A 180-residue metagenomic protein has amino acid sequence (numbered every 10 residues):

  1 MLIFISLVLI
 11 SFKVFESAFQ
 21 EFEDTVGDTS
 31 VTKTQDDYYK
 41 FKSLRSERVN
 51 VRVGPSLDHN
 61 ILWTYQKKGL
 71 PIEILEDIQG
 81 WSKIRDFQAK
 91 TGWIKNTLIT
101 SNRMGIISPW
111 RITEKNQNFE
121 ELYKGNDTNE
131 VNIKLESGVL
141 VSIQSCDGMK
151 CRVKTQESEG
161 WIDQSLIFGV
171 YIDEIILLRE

Functional and structural regions predicted by a protein language model:
M1-L7: Sec-dependent signal peptide recognition, specifically the positively charged N-region followed immediately by
A18-Y39, S43, S56, T64 (+5 more regions): Boundary regions of SH3-family modules and the immediately adjacent low-complexity/disordered segments in eukaryotic
S46-G54: Acidic/histidine-rich, surface-exposed loop or edge segments in extracytoplasmic proteins
V53-K68, L75-E76, Y123-S145: SH3/SH3-like (including bacterial SH3b) beta-barrel domains that bind proline-rich motifs or cell-wall ligands
I78-G80: Primarily extracytoplasmic ectodomains and periplasmic/lumenal surface modules that are beta-strand-rich
